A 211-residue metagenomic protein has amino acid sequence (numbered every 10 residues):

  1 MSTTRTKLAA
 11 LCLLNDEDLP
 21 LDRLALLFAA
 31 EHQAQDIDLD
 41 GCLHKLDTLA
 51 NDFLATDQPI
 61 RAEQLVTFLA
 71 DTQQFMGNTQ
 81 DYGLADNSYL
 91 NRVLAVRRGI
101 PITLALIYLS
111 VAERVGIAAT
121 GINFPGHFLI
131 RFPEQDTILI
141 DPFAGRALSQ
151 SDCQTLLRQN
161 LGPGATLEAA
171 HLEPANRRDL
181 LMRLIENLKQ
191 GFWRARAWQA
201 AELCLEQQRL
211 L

Functional and structural regions predicted by a protein language model:
M1-L211: A structural boundary/capping signal
